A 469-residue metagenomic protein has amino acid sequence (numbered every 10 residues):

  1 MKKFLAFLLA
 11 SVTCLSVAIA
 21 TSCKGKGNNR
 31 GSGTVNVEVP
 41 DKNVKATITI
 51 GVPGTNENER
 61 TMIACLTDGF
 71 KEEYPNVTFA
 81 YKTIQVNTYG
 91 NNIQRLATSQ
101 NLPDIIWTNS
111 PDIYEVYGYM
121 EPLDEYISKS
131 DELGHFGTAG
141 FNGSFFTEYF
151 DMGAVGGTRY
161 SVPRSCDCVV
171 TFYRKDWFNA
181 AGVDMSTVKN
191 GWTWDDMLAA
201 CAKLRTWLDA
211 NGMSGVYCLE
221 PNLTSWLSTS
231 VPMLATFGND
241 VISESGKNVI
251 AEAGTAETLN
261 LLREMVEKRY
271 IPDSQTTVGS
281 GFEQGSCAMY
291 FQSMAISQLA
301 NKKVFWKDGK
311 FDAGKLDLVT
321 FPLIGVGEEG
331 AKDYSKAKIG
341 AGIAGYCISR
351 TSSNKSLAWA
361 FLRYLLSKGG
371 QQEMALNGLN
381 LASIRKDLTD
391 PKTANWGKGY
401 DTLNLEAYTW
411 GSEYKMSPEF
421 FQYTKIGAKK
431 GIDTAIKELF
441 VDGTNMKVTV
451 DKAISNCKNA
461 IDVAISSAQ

Functional and structural regions predicted by a protein language model:
M1-T49, E72, S455, N459-Q469: Short, low-complexity disordered leader/linker segments with a strong preference for bacterial N-terminal type II
C23, L323, L376-L439, A468: Long, aromatic- and glycine/proline-rich binding clefts that accommodate carbohydrate-like moieties
V35-V37, V44-N56, V77-K82, I105: Short, well-ordered beta-strand elements
V39, S110-V170, A313-P322, E329-D333: Hinge/lid segment of periplasmic solute-binding proteins
G69-S144, A180-G182, A288-M289, W306-F311: Extracytoplasmic "Venus flytrap"/periplasmic binding protein-like
E72, T78, E264-K268, D308-L381: Extracytoplasmic/periplasmic substrate-recognition and gating elements
V155-R164, V169, N179, D195-K247: Extracytoplasmic/periplasmic solute-binding protein
L198-K203, E244-Q275, F321-I324: Glycine-centered hinge/linker elements that transmit conformational signals in sensory and ligand-binding systems
